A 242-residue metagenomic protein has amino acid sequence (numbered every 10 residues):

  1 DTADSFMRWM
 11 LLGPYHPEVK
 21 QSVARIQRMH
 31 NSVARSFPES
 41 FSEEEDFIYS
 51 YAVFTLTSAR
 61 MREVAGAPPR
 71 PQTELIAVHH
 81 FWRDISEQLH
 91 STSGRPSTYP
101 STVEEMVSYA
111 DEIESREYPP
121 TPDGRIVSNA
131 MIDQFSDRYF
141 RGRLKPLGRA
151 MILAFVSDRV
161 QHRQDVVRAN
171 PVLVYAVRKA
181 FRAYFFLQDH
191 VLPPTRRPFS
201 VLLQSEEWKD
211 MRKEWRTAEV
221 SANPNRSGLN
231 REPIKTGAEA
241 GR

Functional and structural regions predicted by a protein language model:
D1-R242: Mature, function-bearing regions of proteins
